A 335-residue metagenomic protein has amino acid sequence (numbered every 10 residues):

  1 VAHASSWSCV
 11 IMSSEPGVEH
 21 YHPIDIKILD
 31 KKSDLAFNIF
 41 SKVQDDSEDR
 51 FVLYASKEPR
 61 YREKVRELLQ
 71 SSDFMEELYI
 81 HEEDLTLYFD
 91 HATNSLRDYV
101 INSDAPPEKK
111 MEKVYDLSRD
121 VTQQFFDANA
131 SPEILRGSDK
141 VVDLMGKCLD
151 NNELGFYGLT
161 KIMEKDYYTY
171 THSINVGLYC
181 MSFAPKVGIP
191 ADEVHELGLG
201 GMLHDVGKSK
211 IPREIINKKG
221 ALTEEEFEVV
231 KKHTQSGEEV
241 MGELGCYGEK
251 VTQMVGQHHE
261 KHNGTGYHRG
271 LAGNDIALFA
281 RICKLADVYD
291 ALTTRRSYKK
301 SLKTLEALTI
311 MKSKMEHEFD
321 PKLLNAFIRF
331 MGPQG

Functional and structural regions predicted by a protein language model:
V1-M163, Y167: Non-catalytic interface/linker regions that flank or bridge core catalytic/transmembrane domains
D116-G335: Histidine- and acidic-residue-rich, metal-dependent catalytic cores
